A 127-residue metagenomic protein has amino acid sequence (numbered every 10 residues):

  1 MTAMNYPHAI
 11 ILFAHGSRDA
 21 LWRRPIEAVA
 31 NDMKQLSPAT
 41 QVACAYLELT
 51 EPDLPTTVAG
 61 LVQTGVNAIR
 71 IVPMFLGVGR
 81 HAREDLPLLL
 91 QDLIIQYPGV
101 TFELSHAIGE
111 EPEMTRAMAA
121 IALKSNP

Functional and structural regions predicted by a protein language model:
M1-P127: Active-site-proximal alpha-helix that buttresses catalytic centers in soluble enzyme cores
